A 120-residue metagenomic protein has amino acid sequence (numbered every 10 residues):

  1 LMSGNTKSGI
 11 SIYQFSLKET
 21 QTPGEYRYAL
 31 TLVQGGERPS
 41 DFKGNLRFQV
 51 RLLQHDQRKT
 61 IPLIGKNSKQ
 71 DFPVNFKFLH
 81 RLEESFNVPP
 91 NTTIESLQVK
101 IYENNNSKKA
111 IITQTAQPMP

Functional and structural regions predicted by a protein language model:
S3-P120: Membrane-proximal structural modules of membrane-associated proteins and complexes
